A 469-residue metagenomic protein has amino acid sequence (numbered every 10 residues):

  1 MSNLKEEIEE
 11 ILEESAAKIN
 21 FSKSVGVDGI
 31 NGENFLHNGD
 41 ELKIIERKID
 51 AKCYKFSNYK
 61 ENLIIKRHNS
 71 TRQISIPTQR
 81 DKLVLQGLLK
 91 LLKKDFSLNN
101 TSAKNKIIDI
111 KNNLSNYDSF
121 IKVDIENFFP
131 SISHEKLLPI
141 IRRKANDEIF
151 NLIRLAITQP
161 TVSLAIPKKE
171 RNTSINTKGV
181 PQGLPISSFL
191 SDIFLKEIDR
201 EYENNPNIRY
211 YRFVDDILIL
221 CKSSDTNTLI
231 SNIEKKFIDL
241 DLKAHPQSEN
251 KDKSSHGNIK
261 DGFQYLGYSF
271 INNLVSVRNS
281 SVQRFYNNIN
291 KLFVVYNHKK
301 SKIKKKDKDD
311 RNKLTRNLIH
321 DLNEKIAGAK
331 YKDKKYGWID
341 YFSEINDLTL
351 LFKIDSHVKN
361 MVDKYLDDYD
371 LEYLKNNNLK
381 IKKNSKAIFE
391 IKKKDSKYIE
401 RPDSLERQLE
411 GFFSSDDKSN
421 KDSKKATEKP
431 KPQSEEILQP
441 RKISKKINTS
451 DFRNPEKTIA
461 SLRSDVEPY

Functional and structural regions predicted by a protein language model:
S2-Y59, L63-I65: A structured, charge-rich N-terminal accessory region that forms the first stable segment of a protein and links
R47-N69, N151-E170: Reverse-transcriptase-like RNA-dependent polymerase core
S70-N99, I175-E203: Conserved pre-motif C helix in the palm subdomain of viral-like polymerases
K82, Q86, R200, S255 (+1 more regions): Right-hand nucleic-acid polymerase module
K82-S133: Active-site-proximal segment of RNA-dependent polymerases
N112-V214, L218-K236, K253-G262, S343: Conserved polymerase palm-domain catalytic core
S224-A244, N272-V277: Helical (often loop-to-helix) elements that flank the catalytic cores of nucleotide-handling enzymes
